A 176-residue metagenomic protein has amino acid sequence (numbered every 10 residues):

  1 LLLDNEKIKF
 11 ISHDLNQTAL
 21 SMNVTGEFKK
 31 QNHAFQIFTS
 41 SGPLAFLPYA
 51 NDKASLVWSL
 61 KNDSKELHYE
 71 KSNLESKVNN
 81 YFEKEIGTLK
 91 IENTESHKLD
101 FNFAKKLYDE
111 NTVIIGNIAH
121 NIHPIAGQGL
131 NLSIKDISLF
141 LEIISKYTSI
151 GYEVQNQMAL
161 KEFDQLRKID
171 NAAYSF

Functional and structural regions predicted by a protein language model:
L1-G87, I91-T94: Conserved FAD-binding catalytic core of PHBH/FMO-like flavoproteins
H68-M158: FAD/FMN-dependent oxidoreductases across multiple families
D170: Gly/Thr-rich phosphate-binding loop signature of adenosyl cofactor/nucleotide-binding cores
Y174-S175: Mobile late-domain/C-terminal helix-loop "cap" segments that border catalytic sites or the cytosolic face
